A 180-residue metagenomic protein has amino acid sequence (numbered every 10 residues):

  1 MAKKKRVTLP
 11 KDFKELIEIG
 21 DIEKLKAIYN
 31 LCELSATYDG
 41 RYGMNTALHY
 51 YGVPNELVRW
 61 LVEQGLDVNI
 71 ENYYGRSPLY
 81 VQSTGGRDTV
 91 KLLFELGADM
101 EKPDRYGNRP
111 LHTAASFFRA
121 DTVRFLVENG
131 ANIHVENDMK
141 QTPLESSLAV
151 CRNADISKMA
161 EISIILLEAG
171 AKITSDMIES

Functional and structural regions predicted by a protein language model:
A2-E15, N129, L148-S180: Ankyrin-repeat-protein effector appendages
A2-Y50, L57-W60: N-terminal segments that cap or nucleate solenoid repeat domains
V7-F13, T37-Y50, E71-P78, P103-R109 (+2 more regions): Ankyrin-repeat boundary/"N-cap" motif
E15-G20, H49-P54, V81-G86, T113-R119 (+1 more regions): Ankyrin repeat A-helix N-terminal signature
D21-Y29, V53-E63, G86-E95, R119-V127 (+1 more regions): Ankyrin repeat structural motif
L34-A36, V68, M100, I133 (+1 more regions): Ankyrin-repeat inter-repeat connecting loop/turn
G52, Y73-L96, E101-D104: Alpha-helical adaptor scaffolds
Y106-E161: Ankyrin-repeat and related helical/solenoid repeat scaffolds used for protein-protein interactions
